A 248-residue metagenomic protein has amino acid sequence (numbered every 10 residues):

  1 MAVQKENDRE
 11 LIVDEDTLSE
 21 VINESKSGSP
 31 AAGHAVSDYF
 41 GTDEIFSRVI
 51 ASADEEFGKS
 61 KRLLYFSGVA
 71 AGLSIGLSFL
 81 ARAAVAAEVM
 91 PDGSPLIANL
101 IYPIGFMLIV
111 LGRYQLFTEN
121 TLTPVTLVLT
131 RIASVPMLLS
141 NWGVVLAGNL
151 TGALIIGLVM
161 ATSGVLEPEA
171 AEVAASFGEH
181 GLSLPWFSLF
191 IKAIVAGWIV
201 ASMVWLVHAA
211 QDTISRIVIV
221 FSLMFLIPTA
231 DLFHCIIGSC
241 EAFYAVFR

Functional and structural regions predicted by a protein language model:
A2-R248: Alpha-helical transmembrane segments and their helix-helix packing motifs
